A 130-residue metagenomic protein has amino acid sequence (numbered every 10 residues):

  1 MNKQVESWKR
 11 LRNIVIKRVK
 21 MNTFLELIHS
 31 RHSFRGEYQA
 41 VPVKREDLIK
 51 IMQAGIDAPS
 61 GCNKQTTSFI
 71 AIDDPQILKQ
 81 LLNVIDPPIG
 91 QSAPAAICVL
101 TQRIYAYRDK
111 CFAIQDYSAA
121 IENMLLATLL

Functional and structural regions predicted by a protein language model:
N2-A96, T101: N-terminal amphipathic, basic helical "cap/leader" segment at the start of enzyme domains
G55, I97, Y105-L130: Small-aliphatic-rich amphipathic alpha-helix that forms the alpha element of a beta-alpha
